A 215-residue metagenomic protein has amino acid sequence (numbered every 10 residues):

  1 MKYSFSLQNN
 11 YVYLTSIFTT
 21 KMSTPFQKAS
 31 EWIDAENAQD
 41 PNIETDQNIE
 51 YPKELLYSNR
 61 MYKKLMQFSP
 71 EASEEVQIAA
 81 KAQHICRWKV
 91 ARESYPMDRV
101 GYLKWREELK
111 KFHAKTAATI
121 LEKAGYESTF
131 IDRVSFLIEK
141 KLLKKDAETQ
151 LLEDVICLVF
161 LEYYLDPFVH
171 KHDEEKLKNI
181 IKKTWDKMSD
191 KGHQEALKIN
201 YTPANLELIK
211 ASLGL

Functional and structural regions predicted by a protein language model:
M1-K21: N-terminal amphipathic/basic-hydrophobic helices that include classical n-h-c signal peptides and signal-anchor
P25-Y62, Y95-K104: Active-site flanking loop/helix segments enriched in acidic
K28, A80, E127-L158, E162-L165: Histidine/acidic-rich helix-loop-helix segments that form or flank divalent-metal centers in metalloenzyme catalytic
N48-E75, A117, L121-A124, D132: Alpha-helical phosphate/pyrophosphate-handling elements in metalloenzyme active cores
E74-R92, A117, F136-L142, I156: His-Asp-centered metal-binding catalytic motifs of divalent-metal-dependent phosphohydrolases/nucleases
I85-D98, L161-Y164: Acidic, Mg2+-coordinating active-site segments of isoprenoid diphosphate-utilizing enzymes
Y95-T116, H172-A196: Divalent-cation-assisted or electrostatically stabilized phosphate/pyrophosphate-binding catalytic cores
Q194-L215: Charged phosphate-binding loop/patch that engages nucleotide di/tri-phosphates or the phosphate backbone of nucleic
